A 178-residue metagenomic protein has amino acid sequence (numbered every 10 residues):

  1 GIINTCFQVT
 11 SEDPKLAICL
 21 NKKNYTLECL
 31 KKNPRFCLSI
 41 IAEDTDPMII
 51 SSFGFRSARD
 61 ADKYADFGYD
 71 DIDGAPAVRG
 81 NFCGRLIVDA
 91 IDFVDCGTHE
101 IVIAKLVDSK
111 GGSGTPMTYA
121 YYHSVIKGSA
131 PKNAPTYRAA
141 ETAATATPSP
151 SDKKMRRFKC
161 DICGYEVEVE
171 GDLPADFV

Functional and structural regions predicted by a protein language model:
G1-M155, I162: Basic, polyanion-binding surface patches
C160-C163, V178: Short Cys/His-rich metal-coordination motifs, predominantly Zn2+-binding knuckles/fingers
E166, E170: Cys/His-rich metal-chelating microdomains
G171-V178: Short linker/helix segments within small regulatory modules
